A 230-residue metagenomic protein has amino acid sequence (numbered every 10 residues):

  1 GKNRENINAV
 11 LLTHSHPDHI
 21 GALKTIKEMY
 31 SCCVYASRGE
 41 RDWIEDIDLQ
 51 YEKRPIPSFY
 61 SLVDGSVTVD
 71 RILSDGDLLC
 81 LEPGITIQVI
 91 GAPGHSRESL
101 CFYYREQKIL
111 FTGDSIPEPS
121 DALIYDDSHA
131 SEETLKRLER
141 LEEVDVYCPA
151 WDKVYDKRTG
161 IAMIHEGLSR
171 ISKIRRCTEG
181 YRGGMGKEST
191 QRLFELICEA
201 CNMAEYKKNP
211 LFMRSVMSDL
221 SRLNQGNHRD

Functional and structural regions predicted by a protein language model:
K2-L81: Active-site HxH/HxHxD metal-binding segment of metal-dependent hydrolases
R4, S128, G186-K187: Residues at or immediately preceding the N-termini of alpha-helices
H14-H19, H95, W151, S215 (+1 more regions): Histidine-centered active-site/metal-ligand motif
C33-Y35, T134, D219, G226: Residue-level detection of beta-strand scaffold positions
L78, T86-R175: Metallo-beta-lactamase
E139-V146, K153-D230: Accessory terminal helices/loops
